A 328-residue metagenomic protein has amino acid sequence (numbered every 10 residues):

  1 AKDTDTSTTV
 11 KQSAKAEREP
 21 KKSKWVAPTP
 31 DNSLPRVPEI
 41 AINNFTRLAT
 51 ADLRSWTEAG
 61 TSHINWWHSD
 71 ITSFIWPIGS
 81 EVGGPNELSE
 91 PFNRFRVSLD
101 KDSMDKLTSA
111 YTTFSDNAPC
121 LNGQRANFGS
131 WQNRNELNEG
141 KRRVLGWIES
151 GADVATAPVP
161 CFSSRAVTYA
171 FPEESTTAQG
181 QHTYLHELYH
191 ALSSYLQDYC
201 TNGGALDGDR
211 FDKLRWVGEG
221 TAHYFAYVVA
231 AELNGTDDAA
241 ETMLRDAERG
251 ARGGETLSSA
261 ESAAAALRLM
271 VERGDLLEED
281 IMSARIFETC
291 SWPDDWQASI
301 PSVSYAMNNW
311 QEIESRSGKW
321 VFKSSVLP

Functional and structural regions predicted by a protein language model:
K2-T8, A14: Ser/Thr-rich, Pro/Gly/Ala-heavy low-complexity intrinsically disordered linkers and tails of secreted extracellular
P28-L48, G79, R165-Y169: Acidic/histidine-rich, surface-exposed loop or edge segments in extracytoplasmic proteins
A41-G151, Q181, L188, Y195: Zn2+-dependent metallopeptidase catalytic core
I64-G79, Y199-N202, T236-T242, L277-R285: Surface-exposed patches in mature extracellular/periplasmic domains of secreted proteins
G129-E241: Zinc-dependent metallopeptidase catalytic helix centered on the HExxH motif and its immediate flanking segment
S175, D198-G218, L244-S258, I300-I313: Flexible, surface-exposed loop/gating regions in the mature catalytic domains of secreted/periplasmic hydrolases
A226-G254, D275-E288: Short helix/loop segments within enzyme catalytic domains that coordinate or immediately flank catalytic cofactors
G253-P328: Pan-zinc metallopeptidase signature
